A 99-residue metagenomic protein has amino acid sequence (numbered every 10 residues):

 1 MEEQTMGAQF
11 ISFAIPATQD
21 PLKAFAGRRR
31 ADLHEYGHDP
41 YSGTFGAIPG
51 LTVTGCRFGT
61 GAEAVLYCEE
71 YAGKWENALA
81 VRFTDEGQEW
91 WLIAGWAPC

Functional and structural regions predicted by a protein language model:
E2-C99: Helix-coil modules at protein/domain termini and other flexible surface or pore-lining loops, especially C-terminal
